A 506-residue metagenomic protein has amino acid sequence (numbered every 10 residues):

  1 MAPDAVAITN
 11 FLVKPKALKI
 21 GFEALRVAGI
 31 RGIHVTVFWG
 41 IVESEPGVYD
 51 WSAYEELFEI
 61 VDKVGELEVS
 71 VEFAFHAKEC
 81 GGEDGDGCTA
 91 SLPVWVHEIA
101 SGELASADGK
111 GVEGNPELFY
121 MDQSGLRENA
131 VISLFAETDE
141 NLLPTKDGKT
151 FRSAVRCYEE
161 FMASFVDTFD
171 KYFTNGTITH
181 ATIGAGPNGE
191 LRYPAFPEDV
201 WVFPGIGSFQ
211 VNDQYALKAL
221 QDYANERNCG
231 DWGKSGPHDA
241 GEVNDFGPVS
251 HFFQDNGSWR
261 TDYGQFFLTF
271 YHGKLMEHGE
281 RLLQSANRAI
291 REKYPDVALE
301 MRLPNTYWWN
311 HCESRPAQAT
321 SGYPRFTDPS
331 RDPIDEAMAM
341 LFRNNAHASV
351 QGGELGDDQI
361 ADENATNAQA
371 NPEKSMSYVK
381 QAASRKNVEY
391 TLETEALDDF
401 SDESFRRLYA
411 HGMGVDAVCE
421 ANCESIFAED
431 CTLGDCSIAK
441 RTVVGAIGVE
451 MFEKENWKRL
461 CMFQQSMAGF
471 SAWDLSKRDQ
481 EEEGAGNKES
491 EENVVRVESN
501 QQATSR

Functional and structural regions predicted by a protein language model:
M1, R31-V35, V69-F73, T179-I183 (+4 more regions): Hydrophobic faces of well-ordered beta-strands that scaffold small-molecule active sites in alpha/beta enzyme cores
A2-V6, F38, A74-K78, I183-N188 (+4 more regions): Active-site beta-loop-alpha junctions enriched in small/polar residues
I8-L25, P333-A337: Short, acidic/polar
L12-V13, A17, E45, G81-C88 (+3 more regions): Short, solvent-exposed loop/turn and secondary-structure capping segments
A17-A105, G109-G114, C157-E159, V166-F173 (+2 more regions): Aromatic-lined substrate-binding rim segments of carbohydrate-active enzymes
V42-S44, A77-D84, P187-Y193, W308-C312 (+2 more regions): Short catalytic/ligand-binding loop motif for oxyanion handling, primarily in non-cytosolic enzymes, centered on
A74, I334-A339, N344-E491, V497: Substrate-binding cleft of secreted/luminal carbohydrate-active enzymes
S101-M340, A346: Polysaccharide-binding and catalytic clefts of secreted carbohydrate-active enzymes
